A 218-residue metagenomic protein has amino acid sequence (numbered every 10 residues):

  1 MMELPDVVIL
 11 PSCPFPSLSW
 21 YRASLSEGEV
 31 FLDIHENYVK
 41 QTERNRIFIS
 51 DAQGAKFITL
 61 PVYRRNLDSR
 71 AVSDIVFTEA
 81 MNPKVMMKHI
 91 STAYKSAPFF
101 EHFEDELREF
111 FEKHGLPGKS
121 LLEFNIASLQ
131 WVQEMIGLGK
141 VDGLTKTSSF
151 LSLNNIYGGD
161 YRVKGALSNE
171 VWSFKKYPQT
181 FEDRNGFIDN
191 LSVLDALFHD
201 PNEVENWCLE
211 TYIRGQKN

Functional and structural regions predicted by a protein language model:
M1-N218: Residues lining hydrophobic/aromatic ligand-binding pockets adjacent to catalytic sites
